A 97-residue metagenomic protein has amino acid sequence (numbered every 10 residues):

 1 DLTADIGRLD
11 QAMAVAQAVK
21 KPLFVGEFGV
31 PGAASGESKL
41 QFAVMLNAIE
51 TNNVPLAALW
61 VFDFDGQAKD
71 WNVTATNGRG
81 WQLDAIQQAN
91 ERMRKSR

Functional and structural regions predicted by a protein language model:
D1-N52: Extracellular glycoside hydrolase catalytic/binding regions
S35-R97: Aromatic-rich peripheral "rim/lid" segments of glycoside hydrolase catalytic domains that contact and position glycan
